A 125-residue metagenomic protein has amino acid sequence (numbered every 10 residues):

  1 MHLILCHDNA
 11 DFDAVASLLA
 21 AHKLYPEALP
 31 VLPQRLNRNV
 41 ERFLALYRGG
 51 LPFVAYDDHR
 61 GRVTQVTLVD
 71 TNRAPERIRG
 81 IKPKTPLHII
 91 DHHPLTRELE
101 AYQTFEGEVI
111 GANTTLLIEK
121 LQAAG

Functional and structural regions predicted by a protein language model:
M1-G125: Replace "Mg2+/Mn2+-dependent" with "divalent metal-dependent
